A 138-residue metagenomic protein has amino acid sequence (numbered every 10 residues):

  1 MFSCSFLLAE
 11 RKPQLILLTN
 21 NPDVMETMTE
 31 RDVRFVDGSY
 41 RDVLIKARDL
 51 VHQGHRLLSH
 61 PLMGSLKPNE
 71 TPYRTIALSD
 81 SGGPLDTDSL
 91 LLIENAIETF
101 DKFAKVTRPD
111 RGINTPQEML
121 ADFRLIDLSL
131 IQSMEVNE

Functional and structural regions predicted by a protein language model:
P13-L15: Extreme N-terminal starter segment of soluble prokaryotic enzymes
L18-M25: Short, polar loop motifs at secondary-structure junctions
T27-T71: Rossmann-like NAD(P)(H) cofactor-binding subdomain of soluble oxidoreductases
D42-L44, D49-L50, S79-E138: Internal alpha-helical scaffold of NAD(P)-dependent oxidoreductase catalytic cores
R74-L78: Short, hinge-like loop/turn segments at secondary-structure boundaries
